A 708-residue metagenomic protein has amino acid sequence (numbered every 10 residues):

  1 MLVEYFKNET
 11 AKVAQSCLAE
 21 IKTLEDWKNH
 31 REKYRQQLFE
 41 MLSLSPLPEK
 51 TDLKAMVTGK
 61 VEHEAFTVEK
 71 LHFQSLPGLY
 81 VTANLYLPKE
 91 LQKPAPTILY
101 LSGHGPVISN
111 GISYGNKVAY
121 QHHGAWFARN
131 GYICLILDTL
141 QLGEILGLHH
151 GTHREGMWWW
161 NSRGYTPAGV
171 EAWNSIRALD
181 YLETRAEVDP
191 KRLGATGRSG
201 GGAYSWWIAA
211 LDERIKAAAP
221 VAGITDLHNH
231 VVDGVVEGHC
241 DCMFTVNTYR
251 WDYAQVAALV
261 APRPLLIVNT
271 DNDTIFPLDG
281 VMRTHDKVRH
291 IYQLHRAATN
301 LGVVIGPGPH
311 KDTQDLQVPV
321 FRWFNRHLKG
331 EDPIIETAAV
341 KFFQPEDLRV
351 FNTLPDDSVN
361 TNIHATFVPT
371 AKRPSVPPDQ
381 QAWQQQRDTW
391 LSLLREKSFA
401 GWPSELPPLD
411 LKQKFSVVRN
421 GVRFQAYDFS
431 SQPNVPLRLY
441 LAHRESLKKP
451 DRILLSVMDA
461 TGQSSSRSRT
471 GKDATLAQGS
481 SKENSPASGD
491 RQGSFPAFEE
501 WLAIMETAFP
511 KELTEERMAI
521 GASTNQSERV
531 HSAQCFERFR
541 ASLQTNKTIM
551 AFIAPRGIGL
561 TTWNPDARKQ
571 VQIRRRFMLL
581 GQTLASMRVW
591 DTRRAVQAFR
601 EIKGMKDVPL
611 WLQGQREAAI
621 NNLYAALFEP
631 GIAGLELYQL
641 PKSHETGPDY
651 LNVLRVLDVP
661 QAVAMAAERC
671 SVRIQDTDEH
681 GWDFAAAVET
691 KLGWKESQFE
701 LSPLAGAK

Functional and structural regions predicted by a protein language model:
M1-V81, G234, Q255, A261-R263 (+9 more regions): Alpha/beta-hydrolase-fold serine-hydrolase catalytic core, especially in secreted/extracellular enzymes
N84, A95, I108-S113, T139 (+8 more regions): Short, solvent-exposed loop/turn and secondary-structure capping segments
E90-K93, H153-R198, I215, G489 (+1 more regions): Gly/Ser-rich "nucleophile elbow"/oxyanion-hole loop immediately N-terminal to the catalytic nucleophile in hydrolases
K93-G105, P450-A460: Short beta-strand element of the alpha/beta-hydrolase
L99-S102, L137-T139, V221, V457-M458 (+1 more regions): Alpha/beta-hydrolase
G124-E144, T545-T562: Conserved alpha/beta-hydrolase
S175, G202-D212, Q597-R600, A619-P630: Short glycine-enriched nucleophile-adjacent loop and the immediately C-terminal alpha-helix near the catalytic center
R214-I224, N229, P630-S643: A conserved short beta-strand
